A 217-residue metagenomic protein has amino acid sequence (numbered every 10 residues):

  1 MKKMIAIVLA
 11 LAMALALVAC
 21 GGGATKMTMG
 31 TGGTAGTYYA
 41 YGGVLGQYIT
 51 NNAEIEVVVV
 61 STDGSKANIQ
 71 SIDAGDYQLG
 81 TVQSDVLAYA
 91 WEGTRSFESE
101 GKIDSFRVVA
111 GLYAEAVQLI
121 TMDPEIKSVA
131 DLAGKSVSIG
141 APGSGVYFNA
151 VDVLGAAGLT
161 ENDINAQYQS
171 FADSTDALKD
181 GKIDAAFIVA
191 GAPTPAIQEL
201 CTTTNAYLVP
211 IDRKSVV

Functional and structural regions predicted by a protein language model:
M1-M27: Short, low-complexity disordered leader/linker segments with a strong preference for bacterial N-terminal type II
C20, E98-L112: A structural signal for short loop-to-beta-strand junctions that line the ligand-binding cleft of periplasmic/secreted
A24, E54, G64-A67, A74-Y77 (+4 more regions): Extracytoplasmic
T25-N51, E56, A114-D180: Bilobed "Venus flytrap"/periplasmic-binding protein-like clamshell domains and structurally analogous long
G43-Q47, V60-S99, L119-M122, A172-A177 (+1 more regions): Pocket-flanking alpha-helical
Q78-Q83, D184-V189, Y207-V209: Paired acidic/hydrophobic, glycine-rich loop segments that form the ligand-binding mouth/hinge of periplasmic-binding
R213: Conserved phosphate-handling catalytic cores of large alpha/beta enzymes
V216: Conserved small/polar residues in nucleotide/adenosyl-binding loops
